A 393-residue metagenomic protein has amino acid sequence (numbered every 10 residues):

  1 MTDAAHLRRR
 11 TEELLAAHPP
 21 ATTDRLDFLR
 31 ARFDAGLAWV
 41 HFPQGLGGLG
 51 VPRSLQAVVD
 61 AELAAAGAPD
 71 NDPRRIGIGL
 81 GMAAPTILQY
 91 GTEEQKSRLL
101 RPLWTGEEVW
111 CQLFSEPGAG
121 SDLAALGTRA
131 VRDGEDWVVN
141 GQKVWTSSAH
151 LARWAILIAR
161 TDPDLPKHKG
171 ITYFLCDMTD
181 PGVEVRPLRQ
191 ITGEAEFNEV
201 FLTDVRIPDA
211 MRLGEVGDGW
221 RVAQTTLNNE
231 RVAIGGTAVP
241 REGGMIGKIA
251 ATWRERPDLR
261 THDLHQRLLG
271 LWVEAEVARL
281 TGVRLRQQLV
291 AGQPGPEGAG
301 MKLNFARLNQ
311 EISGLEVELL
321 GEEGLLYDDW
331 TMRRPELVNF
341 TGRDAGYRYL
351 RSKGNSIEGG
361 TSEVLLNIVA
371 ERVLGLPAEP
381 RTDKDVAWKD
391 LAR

Functional and structural regions predicted by a protein language model:
M1-G77, L88, R98, P102 (+8 more regions): Amphipathic, small/basic residue-rich leader segments at the start of a protein or domain
T23, H262-H265, E276-L337: C-terminal helix-coil-helix/basic helical segment that borders enzyme active sites and/or dimer interfaces and provides
F33, S313-Y349, G359-I368, E379-D385: A glycine-biased, small/acidic residue-tolerant capping/turn segment at secondary-structure junctions
G106-F114, I158: A short, Trp-centered hydrophobic/proline-enriched beta-strand micro-motif
T128-V131: A structural signal for short hydrophobic beta-strand segments in well-ordered beta-sheet cores
E135, N140-R186: A short core secondary-structure module
V183-L280, N355, K389-L391: Glycine-rich beta->alpha junctions and the first turn(s) of the following alpha-helix
